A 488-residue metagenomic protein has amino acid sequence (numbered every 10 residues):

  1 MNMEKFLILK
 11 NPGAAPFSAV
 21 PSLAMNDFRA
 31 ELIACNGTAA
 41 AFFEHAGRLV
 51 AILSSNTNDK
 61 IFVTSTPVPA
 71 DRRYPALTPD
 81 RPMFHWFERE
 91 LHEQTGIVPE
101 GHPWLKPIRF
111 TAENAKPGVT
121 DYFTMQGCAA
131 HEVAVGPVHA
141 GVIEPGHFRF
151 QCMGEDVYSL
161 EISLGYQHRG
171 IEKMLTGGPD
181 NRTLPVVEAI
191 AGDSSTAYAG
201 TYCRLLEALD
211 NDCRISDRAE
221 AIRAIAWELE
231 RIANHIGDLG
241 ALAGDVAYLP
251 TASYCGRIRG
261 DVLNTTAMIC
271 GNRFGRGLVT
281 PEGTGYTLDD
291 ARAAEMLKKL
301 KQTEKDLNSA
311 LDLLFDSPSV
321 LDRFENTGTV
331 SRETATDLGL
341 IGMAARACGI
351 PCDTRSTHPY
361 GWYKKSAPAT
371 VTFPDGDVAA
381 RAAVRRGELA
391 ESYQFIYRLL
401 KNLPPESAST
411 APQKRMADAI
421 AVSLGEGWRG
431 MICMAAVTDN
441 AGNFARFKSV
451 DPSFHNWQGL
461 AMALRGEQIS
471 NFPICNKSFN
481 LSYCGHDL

Functional and structural regions predicted by a protein language model:
N2-A34, A41-F42, G47-R73, P79-P145 (+1 more regions): Active-site bordering "gate/hinge" segments that shape substrate access to catalytic or cofactor-binding pockets
